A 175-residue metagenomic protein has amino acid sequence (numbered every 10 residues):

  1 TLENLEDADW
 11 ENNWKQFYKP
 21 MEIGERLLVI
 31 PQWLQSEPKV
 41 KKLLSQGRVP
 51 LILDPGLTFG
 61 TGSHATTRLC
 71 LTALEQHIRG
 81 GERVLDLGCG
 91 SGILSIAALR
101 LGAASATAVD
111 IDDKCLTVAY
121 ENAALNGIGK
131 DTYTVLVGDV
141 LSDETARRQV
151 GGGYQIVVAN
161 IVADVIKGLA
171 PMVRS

Functional and structural regions predicted by a protein language model:
T1-K42: N-terminal auxiliary segments of SAM/dcSAM-dependent transferases
L44-P55: A short, charged helix-loop
L57, T61-V140, G153: Conserved SAM/SAH cofactor-binding pocket of Class I
E144-G152: Short amphipathic alpha-helix with an adjacent loop that forms part of the alpha/beta core around
V157-V158: Hydrophobic beta-strand segment of the Class I
A170-S175: A short glycine-rich, Lys/Arg-flanked "PGG" loop and its adjoining helix->strand segment in the class I
